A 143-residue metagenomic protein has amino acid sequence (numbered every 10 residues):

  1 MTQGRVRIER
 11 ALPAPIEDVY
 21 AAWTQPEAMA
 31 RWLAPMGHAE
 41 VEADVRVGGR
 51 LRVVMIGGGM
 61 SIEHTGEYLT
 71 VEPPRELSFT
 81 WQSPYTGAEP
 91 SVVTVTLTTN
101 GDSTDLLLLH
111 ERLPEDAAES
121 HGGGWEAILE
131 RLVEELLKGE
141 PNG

Functional and structural regions predicted by a protein language model:
M1-H38: Hydrophobic ligand-binding cavity/cleft-lining segments
E17-R31, L69-L77, G123-E135: K/E-rich alpha-helical interaction surfaces of small helical-bundle regulatory domains
A30, V41-V45, R52, G57-G101 (+1 more regions): Hydrophobic-ligand binding "helix-grip"
G37, T96-T99, L136-G143: Short, charge- and proline-biased low-complexity linear segments that act as flexible interaction/docking motifs
R112-G143: A conserved amphipathic terminal alpha-helix motif
